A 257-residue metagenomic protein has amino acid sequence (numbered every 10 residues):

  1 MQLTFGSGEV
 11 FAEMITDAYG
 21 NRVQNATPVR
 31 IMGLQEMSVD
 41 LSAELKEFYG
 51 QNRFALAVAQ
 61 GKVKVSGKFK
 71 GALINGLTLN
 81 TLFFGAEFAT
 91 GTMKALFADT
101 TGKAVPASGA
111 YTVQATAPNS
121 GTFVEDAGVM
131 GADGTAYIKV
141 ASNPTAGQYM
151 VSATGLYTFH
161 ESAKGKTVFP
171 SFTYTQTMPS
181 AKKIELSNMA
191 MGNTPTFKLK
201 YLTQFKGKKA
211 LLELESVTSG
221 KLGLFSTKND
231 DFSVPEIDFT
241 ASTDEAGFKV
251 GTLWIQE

Functional and structural regions predicted by a protein language model:
M1-L82, I138-K139, N143-Q148, E215-E236: Solvent-exposed edge beta-strands and adjacent loop segments that serve as assembly or binding interfaces
K64, A163-T167, T194-T196: Extracellular Ig-like/FN3 beta-sandwich strand-entry sites
S66-K70, F169, K198-K200, E236-T240: Beta-strand secondary-structure signal
G71-N75, Y174-Q176, Y201-G207, S216-K221 (+1 more regions): Beta-strand elements of well-folded, non-transmembrane domains
A72-L73, T116-N119, T154-K166: Secondary-structure transition/turn motif
G76-G147, T173-A210: Extended beta-strand solenoid/passenger and fiber regions
A132, S152-T154, T158-S162, K209-E257: Mixed-charge, glycine-accented linear interaction segment located at domain edges/termini
H160-S180: Small/polar beta-strand repeat architecture
